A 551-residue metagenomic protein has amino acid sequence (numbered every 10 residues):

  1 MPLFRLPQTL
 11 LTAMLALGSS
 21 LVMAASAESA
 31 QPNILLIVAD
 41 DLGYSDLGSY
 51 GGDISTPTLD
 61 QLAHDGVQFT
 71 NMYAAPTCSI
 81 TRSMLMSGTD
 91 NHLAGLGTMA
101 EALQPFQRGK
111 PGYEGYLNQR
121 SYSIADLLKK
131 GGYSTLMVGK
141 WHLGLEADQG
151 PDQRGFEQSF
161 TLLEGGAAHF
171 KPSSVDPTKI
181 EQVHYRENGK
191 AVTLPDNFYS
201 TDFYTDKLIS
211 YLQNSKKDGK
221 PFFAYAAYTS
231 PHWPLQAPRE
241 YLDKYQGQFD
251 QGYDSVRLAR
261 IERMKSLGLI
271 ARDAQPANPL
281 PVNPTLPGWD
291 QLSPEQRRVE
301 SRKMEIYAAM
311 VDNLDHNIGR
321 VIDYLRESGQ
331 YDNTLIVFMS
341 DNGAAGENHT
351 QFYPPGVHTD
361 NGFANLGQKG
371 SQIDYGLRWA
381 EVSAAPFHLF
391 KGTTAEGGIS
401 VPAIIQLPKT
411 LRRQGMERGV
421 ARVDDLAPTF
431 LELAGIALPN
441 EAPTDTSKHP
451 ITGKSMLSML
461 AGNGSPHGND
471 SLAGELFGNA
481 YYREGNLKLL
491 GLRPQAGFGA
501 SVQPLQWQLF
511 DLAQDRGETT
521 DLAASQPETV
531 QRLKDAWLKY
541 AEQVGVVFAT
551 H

Functional and structural regions predicted by a protein language model:
M1-L11: Bacterial N-terminal signal peptides that target proteins for export
T9-S20: Bacterial N-terminal signal peptides
L10, A25-Q503, W507, R516-E542 (+1 more regions): Formylglycine-dependent sulfatase
D511: Active-site and glycan-interaction determinants of carbohydrate-active enzymes
